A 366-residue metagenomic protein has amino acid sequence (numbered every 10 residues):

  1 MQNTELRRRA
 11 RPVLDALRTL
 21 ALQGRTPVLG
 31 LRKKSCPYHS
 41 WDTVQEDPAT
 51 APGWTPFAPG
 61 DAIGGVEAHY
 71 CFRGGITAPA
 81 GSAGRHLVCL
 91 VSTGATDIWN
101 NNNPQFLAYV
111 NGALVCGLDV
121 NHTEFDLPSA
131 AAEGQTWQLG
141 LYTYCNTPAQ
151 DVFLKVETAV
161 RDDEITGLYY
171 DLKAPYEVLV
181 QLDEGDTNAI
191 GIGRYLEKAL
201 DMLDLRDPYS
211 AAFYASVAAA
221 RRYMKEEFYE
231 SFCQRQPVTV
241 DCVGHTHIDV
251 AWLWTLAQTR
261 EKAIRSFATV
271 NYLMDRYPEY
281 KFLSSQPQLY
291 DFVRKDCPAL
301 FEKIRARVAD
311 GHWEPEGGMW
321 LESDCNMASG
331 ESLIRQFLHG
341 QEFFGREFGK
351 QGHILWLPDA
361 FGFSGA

Functional and structural regions predicted by a protein language model:
M1-A366: Carbohydrate-active enzymes and regulators
